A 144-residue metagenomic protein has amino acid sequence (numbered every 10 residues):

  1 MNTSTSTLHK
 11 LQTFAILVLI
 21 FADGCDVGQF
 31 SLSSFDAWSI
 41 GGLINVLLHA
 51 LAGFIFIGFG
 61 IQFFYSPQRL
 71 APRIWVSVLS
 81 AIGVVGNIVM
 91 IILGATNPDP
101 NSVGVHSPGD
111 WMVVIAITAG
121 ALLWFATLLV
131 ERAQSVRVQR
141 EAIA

Functional and structural regions predicted by a protein language model:
M1, E141-A144: Short, intrinsically disordered terminal tails adjacent to the first/last structured region
M1-A22, V130-Q134: Cytosolic juxtamembrane helix and N-cap/initiation of the first transmembrane helix
H9, A116-R140: Membrane-water interface at the C-terminal end of transmembrane alpha helices
Q12-L19, N45-A52, V76-G83, M112-G120: Hydrophobic alpha-helical transmembrane segments of polytopic
A15-I57: Hydrophobic transmembrane helix segments
F30-V46, N87-I115: Interfacial non-cytosolic loop connecting adjacent transmembrane helices
F35, F64-A71, A95-S102, L129-R140: Transmembrane helix-loop junctions in multipass membrane proteins, especially transporters and channels
F56-I91: Loop-to-transmembrane helix junctions at the membrane interface
